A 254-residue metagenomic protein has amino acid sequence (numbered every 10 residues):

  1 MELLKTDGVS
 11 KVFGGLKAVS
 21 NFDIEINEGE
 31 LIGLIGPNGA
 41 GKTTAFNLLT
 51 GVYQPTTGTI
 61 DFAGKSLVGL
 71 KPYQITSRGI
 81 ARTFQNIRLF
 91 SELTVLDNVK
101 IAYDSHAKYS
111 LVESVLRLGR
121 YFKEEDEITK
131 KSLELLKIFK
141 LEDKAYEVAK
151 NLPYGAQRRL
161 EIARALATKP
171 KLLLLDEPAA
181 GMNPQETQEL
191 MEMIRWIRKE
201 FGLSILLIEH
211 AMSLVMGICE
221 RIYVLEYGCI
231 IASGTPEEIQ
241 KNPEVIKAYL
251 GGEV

Functional and structural regions predicted by a protein language model:
M1-V254: Glycine-rich phosphate-binding loops of nucleotide-dependent enzymes
